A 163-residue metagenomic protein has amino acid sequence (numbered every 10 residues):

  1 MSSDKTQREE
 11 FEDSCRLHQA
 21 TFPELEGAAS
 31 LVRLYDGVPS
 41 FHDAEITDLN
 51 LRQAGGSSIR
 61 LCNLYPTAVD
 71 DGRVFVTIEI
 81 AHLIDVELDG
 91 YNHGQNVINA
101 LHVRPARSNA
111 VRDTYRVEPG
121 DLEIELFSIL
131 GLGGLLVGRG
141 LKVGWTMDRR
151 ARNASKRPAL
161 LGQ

Functional and structural regions predicted by a protein language model:
M1-Q163: Surface-exposed, interaction-prone regions used to assemble/regulate multi-protein complexes
